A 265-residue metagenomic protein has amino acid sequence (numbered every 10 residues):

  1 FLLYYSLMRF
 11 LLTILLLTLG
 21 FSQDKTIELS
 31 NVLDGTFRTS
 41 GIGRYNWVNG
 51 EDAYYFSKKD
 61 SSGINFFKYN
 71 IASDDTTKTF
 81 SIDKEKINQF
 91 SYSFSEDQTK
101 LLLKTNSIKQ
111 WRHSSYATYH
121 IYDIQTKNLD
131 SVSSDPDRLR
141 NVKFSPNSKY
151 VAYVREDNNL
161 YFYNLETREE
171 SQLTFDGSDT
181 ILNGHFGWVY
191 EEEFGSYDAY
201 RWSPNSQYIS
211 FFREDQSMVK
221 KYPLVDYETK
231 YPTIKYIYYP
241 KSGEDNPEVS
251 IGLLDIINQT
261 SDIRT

Functional and structural regions predicted by a protein language model:
F1-L11: Positively charged n-region of N-terminal signal peptides that target proteins for export
F10-G20: Sec-dependent N-terminal signal peptides
S22-T265: Beta-propeller folds
